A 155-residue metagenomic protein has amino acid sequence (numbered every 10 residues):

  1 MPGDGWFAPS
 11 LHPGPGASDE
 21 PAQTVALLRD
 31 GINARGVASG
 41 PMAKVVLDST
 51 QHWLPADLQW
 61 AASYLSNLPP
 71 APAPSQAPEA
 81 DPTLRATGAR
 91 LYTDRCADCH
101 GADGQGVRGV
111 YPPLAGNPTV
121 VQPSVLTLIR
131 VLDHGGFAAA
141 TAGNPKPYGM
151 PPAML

Functional and structural regions predicted by a protein language model:
M1, D81-G109, G116-H134: Sequence/structural segment immediately N-terminal to covalent heme-attachment motifs in c-type and related
D4, A8, P21, L58 (+1 more regions): Amphipathic alpha-helical segments in well-structured domains
G5-G14, D30-A56, G109, P113-L114 (+1 more regions): Axial heme c-ligation environment in periplasmic c-type cytochrome domains
P13, A26, K44, S63 (+3 more regions): Charged/polar, solvent-exposed surface patches and flexible loops
A17: Aromatic- and charge-enriched surface segment that lines or borders ligand/interaction sites
A22-A86: Post-cleavage N-terminal segment of exported redox proteins
G31, R35, L68, P72 (+4 more regions): A short secondary-structure junction motif
A61, R130-V131, K146-P147: Short, intrinsically disordered/low-complexity patches at protein termini and at juxtamembrane boundaries
